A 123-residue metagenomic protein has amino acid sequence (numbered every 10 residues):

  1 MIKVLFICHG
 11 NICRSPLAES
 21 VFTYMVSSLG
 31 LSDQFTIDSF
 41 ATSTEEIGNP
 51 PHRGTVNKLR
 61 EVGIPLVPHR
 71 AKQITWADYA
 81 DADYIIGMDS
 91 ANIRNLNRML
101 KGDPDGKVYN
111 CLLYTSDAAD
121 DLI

Functional and structural regions predicted by a protein language model:
M1-D81: Conserved active-site segments centered on acidic
S39, Y109-L112: Structural signal for conserved beta-strand scaffold positions within catalytic alpha/beta enzyme cores
S43, L113-Y114: Short, solvent-exposed coil/turn elements at secondary-structure transition points
D89: Glycine-rich, N-terminal phosphate-binding loop of Rossmann-like dinucleotide-binding domains
N92-I93: Alpha-helix capping/helix-boundary segments
L96-Y109: Helix-loop-beta element that forms the nucleotide-linked donor phosphate-binding surface in glycosyltransferases
Y114-I123: Single conserved hydrophobic/aromatic residue that forms the stacking wall/gate of nucleotide- or nucleobase-binding
